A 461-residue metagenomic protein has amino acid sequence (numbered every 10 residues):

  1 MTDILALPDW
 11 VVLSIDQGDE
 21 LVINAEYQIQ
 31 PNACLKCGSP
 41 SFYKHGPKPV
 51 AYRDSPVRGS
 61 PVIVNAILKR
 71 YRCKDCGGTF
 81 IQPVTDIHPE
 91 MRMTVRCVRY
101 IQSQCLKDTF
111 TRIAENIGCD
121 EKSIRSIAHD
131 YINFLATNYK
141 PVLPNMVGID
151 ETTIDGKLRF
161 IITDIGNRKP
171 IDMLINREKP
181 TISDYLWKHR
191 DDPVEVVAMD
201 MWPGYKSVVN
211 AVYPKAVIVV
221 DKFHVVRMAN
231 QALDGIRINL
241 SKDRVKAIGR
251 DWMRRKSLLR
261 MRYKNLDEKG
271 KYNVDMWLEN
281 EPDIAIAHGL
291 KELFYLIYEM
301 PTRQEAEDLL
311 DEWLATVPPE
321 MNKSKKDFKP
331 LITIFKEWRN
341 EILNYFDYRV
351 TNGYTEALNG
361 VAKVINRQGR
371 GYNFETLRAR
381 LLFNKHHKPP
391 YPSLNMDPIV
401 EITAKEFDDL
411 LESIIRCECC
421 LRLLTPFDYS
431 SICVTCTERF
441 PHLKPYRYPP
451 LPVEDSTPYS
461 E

Functional and structural regions predicted by a protein language model:
M1-G78, V84: Short, conserved DNA-binding cores of transcription-related domains
M1-Q17, F407-E412, K444-E461: Short, intrinsically disordered terminal segments enriched in charged and Pro/Gly residues
P31, K36, G156-L158, G166 (+4 more regions): Acidic/histidine-rich catalytic cores and adjacent linkers of DNA breakage/strand-transfer/modification proteins
C34-C37, C73, C417-C420, C433-C436: Short cysteine-rich clusters marking metal-coordination/redox-active sites
F42, C436-R447: Short Cys/His-rich micro-motifs in 6-15 aa windows
V64-K69, G77-I149, I154, L158: Extended interfacial segments that mediate partner engagement and assembly in macromolecular machines
S126-V208: RNase H-like nuclease fold core
V225-K246: Short alpha-helix plus adjacent loop in nuclease-associated cores
